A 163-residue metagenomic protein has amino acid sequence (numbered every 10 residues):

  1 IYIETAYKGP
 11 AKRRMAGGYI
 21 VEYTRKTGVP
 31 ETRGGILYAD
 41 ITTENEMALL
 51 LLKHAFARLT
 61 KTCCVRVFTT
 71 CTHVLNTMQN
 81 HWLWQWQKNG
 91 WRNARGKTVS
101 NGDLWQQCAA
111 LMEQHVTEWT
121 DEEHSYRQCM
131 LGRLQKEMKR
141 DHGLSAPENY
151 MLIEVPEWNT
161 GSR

Functional and structural regions predicted by a protein language model:
I1-E46, R58, R133, K139 (+1 more regions): RNase H-like nuclease fold core
Y2-E4, L52, F68: Short hydrophobic segments within beta-strands
Y7-A11, F56-R133: RNase H catalytic domain
E44-L49, N101: Short, charged, low-complexity patches
L49-A57: An active-site-proximal "capping" alpha-helix that borders the catalytic cofactor pocket
